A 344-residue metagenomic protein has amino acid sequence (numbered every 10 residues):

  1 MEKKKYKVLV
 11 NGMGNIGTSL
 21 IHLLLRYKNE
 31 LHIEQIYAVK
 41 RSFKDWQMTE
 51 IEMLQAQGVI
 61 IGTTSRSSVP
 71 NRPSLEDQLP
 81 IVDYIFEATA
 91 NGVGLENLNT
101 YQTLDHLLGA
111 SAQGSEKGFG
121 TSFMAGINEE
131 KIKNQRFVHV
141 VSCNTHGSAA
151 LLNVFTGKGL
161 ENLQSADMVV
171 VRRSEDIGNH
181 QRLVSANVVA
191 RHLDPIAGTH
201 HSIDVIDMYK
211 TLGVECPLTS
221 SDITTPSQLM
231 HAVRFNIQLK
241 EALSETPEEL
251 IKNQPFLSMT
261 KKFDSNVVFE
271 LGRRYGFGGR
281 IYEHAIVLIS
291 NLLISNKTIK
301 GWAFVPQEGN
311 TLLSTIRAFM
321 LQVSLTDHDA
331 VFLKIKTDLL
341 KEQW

Functional and structural regions predicted by a protein language model:
E2-G178: N-terminal Rossmann-like NAD(P) cofactor-binding subdomain of oxidoreductases, focused on the glycine-rich
N11, N15, S19, P80 (+7 more regions): Conserved active-site and cofactor/substrate-binding residues in soluble primary-metabolism enzymes
T18-P73, N162-S165, V169-V170, E175-A303: C-terminal substrate-binding/catalytic lobe of Rossmann-fold NAD(P)-dependent oxidoreductases
Y27, K158, L212, Q322-D329: Solvent-exposed amphipathic alpha-helical surface segments
L31, V93-E96, S258-K262, T326 (+1 more regions): Secondary-structure transition/capping residues
T100-T103, D207, E249-N253, R317 (+1 more regions): Charged/polar, solvent-exposed surface patches and flexible loops
T121-I127, T145-L152, D176, H201-M208 (+2 more regions): Low-complexity, flexible helical/coil segments
S244, R274-W344: NAD(P)-dependent Rossmann-like dehydrogenase/reductase catalytic/cofactor-binding core
